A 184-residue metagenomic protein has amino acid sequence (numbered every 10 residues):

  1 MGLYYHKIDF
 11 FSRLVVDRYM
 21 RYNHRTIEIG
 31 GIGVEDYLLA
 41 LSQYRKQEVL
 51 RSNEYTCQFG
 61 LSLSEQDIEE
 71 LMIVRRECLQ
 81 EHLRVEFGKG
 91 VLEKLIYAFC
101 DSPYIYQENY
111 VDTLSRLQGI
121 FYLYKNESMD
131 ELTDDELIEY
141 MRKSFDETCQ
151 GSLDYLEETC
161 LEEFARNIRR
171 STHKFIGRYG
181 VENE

Functional and structural regions predicted by a protein language model:
Y4-K7, R13-H24: Short, positively charged and aromatic/hydrophobic N-terminal segments
H6-K7, Y55, L95, S171: N-terminal leader/targeting signatures
D9, E28-G30, G177: Residues marking helix boundaries in flexible regions
S12-R13, E147, R166, G177: Generic detector of N-terminal low-structure segments
G30-L92: N-terminal interaction modules that seed assembly of large macromolecular complexes
E35-D36, R170-E184: Short acidic DE-rich linear segments
E65-R170: Acidic, low-complexity, intrinsically disordered interaction modules
